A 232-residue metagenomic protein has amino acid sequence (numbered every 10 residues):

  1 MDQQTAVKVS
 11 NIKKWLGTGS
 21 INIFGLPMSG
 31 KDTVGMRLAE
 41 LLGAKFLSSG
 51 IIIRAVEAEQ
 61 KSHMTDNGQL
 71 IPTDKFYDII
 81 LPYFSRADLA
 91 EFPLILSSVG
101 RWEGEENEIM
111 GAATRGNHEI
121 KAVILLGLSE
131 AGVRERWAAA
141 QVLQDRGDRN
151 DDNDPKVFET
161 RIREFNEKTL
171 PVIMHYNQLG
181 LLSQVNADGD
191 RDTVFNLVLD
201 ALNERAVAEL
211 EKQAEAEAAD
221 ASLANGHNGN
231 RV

Functional and structural regions predicted by a protein language model:
M1-V232: Glycine-rich phosphate-binding loop of ATP-dependent small-molecule kinases
